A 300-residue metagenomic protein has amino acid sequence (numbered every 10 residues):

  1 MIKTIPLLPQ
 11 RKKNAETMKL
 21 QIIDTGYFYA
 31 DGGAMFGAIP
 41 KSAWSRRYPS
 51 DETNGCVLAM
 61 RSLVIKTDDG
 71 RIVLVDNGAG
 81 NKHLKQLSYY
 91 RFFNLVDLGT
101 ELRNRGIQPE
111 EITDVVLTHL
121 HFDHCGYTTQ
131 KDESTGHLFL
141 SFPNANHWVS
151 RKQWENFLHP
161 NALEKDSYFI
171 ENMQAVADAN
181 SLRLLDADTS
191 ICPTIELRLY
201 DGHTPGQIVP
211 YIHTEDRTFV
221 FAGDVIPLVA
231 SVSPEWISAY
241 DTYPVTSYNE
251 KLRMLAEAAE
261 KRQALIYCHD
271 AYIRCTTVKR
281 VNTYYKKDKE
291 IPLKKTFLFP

Functional and structural regions predicted by a protein language model:
I2-Q21, Y248-E250, L255-P300: C-terminal regulatory/interaction regions
T4-N14, F93-I107, E111, S141-L199 (+1 more regions): Metallo-beta-lactamase
K12-I22, S62-T67, R71-V73, K82 (+1 more regions): Core dinuclear metal-dependent hydrolase active-site scaffold
G26-R105, V209-D224: Conserved beta-strand hairpin/beta-sheet module of binuclear metal-dependent hydrolase folds, prominently
I39-P40, K85, V225-D241, N282-K289: Active-site gating loops and adjacent loop-to-helix segments of metal-dependent hydrolytic enzymes
V73-V75, V116, H147, F219-F221 (+1 more regions): Residue-level marker for buried hydrophobic side chains located in beta-strands that build the well-ordered beta-sheet
G80, P160-K165, E171-A175, D188-S190 (+2 more regions): Metallo-beta-lactamase
I112-D123: Metallo-beta-lactamase
